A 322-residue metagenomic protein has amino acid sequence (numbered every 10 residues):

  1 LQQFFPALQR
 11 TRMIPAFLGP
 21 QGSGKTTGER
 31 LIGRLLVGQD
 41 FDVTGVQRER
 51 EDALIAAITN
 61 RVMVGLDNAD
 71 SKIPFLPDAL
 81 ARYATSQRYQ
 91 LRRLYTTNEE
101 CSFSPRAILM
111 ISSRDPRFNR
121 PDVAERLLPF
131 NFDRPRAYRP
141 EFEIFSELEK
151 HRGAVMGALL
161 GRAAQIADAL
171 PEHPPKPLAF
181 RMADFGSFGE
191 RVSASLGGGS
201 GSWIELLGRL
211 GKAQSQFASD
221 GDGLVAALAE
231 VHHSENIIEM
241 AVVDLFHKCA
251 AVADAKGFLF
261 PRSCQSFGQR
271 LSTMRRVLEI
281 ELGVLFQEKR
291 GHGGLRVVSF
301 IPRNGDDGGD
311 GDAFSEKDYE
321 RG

Functional and structural regions predicted by a protein language model:
L1-N60: P-loop NTPase catalytic core of nucleic-acid-dependent motor ATPases
Q21, L66, S71-K72, E147 (+1 more regions): DNA transaction DNA-binding modules
V37, P77-C101: Conserved catalytic/switch belt of AAA+ P-loop NTPases
Q39, N60-V62, Q87-Q90, P105-I108 (+2 more regions): Short glycine-/polar-rich loops that comprise or flank the Walker A/P-loop and associated switch/sensor motifs
A53-T59, R93-S112: AAA+/SF3 P-loop NTPase mechanochemical coupling elements
V62-T85, P116-E125: Conserved AAA+/SF3 P-loop NTPase catalytic/coupling segment centered on the Walker-B
G65-D67, R92, S104-S113, P129-F130 (+1 more regions): Structural recognition of the conserved hydrophobic beta-strand(s) that form the central parallel beta-sheet of P-loop
R114-L128, D133, P140-E141, L159: Short regulatory helix/loop adjacent to the ATP-binding pocket of P-loop NTPases
